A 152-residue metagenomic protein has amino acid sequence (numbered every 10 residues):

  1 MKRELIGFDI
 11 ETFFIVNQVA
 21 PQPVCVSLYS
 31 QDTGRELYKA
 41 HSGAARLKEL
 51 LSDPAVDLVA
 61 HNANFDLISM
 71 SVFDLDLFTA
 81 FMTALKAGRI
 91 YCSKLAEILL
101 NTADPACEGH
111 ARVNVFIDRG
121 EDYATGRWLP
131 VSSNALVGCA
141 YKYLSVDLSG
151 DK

Functional and structural regions predicted by a protein language model:
K2-R3, A55: Short coil/turn connectors at secondary-structure junctions
E4-I15: Two-metal-ion RNase H-like nuclease active-site motif
V16, P21-P23, L28-K152: Active-site-proximal helix-loop-helix substrate-binding element of RNase H-like nuclease domains
